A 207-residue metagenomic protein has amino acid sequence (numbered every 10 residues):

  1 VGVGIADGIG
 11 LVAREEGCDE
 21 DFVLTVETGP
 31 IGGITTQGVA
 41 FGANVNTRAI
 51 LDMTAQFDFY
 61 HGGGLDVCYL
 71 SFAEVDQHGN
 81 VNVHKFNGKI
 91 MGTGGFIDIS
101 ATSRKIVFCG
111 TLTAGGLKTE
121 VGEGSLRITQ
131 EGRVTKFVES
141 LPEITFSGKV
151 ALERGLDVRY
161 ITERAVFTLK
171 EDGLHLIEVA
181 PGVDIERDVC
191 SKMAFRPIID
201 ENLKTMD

Functional and structural regions predicted by a protein language model:
V1-N46: N-terminal active-site beta-alpha-beta segment that forms phosphate/nucleotide-binding and substrate-recognition loops
Q37-D207: Conserved phosphate- and dinucleotide-binding cores of soluble alpha/beta proteins, encompassing both enzyme active
